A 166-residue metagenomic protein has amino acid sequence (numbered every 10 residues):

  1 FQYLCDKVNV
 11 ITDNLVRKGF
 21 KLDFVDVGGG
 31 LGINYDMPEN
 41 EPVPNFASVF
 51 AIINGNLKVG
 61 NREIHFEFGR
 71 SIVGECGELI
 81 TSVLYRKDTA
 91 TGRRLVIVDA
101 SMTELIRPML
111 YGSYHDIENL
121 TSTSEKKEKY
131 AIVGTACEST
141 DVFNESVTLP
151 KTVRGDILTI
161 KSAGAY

Functional and structural regions predicted by a protein language model:
F1-R86, L149: Active-site loop/helix belt of alpha/beta enzymes
I52, N61-Y166: Charged (often Lys/Glu-rich) extended helix/loop segments that serve as interaction or gating elements
